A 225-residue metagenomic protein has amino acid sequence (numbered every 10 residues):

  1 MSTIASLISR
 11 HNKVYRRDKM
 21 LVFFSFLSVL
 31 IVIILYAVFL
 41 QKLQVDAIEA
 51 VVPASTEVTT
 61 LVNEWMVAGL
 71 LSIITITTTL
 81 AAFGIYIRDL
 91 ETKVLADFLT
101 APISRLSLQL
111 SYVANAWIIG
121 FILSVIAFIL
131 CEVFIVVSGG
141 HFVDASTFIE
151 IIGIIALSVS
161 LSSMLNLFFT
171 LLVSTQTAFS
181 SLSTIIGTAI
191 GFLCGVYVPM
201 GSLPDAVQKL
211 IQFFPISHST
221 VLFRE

Functional and structural regions predicted by a protein language model:
M1-I8, S162, V207-I216: Short, membrane-interfacial amphipathic segments enriched in basic
M1-V29, T92-K93, S107: Aromatic- and glycine-rich beta-strand/loop motifs that create alpha-glucan
V14-D46, L61-T79, W117, F121-S124 (+1 more regions): Hydrophobic alpha-helical transmembrane segments of multi-pass membrane transport/permease proteins
I34-L43, T170-R224: Transmembrane helix segments
A37, R88, D97, A101 (+4 more regions): Transmembrane helix-loop junction
E57-R88, I154, L161-M164: Hydrophobic alpha-helical transmembrane segments of membrane proteins
T79-I103: Transmembrane helix boundary and interhelical loop/hinge segments in multi-pass membrane proteins
R105, V113-I190: Alpha-helical transmembrane segments and their short interhelical loops
